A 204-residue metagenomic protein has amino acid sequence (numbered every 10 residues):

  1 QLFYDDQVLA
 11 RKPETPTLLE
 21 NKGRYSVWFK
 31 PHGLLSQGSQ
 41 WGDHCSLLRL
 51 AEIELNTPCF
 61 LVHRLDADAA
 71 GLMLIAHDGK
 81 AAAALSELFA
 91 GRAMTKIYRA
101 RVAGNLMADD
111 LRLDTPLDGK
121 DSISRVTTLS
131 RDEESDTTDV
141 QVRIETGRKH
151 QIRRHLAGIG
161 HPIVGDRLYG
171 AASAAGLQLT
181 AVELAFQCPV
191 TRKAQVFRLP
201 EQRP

Functional and structural regions predicted by a protein language model:
Q1-P204: RNA pseudouridine synthases
